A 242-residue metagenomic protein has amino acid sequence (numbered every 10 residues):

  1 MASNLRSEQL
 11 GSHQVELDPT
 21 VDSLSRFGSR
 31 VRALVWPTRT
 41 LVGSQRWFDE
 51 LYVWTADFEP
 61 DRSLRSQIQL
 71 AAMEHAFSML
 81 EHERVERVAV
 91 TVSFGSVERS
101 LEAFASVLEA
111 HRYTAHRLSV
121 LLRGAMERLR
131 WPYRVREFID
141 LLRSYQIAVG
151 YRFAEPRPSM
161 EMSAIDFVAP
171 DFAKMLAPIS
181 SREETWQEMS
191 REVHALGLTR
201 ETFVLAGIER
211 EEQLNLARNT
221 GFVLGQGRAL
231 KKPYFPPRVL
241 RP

Functional and structural regions predicted by a protein language model:
M1-W36, T40-Q45, W54-D57, R123-R128 (+2 more regions): EAL-family c-di-GMP phosphodiesterase catalytic domain
A2-R112: Bacterial c-di-GMP phosphodiesterase EAL domain
W54-M73, G95-L101, R112-I147, E155-S159 (+1 more regions): EAL-type cyclic di-GMP phosphodiesterase domain
R84-V88, Y113-L118, R143-A148, A169-D171 (+2 more regions): Short, well-ordered coil/turn segments that N-cap beta-strands
